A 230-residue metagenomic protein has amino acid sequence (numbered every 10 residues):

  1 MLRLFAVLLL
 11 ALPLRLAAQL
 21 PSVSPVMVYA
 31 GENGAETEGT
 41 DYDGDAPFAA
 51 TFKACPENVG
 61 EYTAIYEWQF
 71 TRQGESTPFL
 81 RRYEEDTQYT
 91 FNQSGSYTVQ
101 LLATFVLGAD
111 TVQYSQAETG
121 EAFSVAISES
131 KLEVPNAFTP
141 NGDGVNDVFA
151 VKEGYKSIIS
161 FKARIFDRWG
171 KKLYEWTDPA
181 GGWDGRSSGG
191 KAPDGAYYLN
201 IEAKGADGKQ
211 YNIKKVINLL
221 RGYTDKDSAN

Functional and structural regions predicted by a protein language model:
M1-V23: Bacterial Sec-dependent N-terminal signal peptides
A18-D43, E129-G142: Short, compositionally biased P/S/T/A/G/V-rich stretches that sit at domain boundaries
Y42, F48-P56, F123-N230: Short loop/turn motifs at secondary-structure boundaries
G60-Y89: Surface-exposed, flexible coil segments in extracellular/virion-facing regions
Y83, D110-E121, Q210-K215: Extracellular and select intracellular beta-sandwich modules with Ser/Thr-enriched, small-residue motifs on
Y83-Q93, L107, G181-A192: Signal that preferentially marks extracellular ectodomain short beta-strand elements of beta-sandwich modules
G95-V99, G195-Y197: Exposed beta-strand face motif in extracellular beta-rich ectodomains
T104-Q113, K204-G208: Short, solvent-exposed loop/turn segments at the edges of extracellular beta-sandwich modules
